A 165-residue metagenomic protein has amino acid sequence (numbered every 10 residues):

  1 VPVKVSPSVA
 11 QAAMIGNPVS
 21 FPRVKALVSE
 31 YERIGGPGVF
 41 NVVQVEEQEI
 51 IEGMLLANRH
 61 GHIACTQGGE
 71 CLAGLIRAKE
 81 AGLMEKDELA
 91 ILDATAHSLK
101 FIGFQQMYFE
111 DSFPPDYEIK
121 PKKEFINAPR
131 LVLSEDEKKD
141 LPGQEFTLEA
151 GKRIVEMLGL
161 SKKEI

Functional and structural regions predicted by a protein language model:
V1-I63, Y108-I165: Active-site/ligand-binding loops adjacent to catalytic centers
E47-F104: Claisen-condensing/thiolase-fold acyl-transfer catalytic domains that form or cleave C-C bonds in fatty acid
